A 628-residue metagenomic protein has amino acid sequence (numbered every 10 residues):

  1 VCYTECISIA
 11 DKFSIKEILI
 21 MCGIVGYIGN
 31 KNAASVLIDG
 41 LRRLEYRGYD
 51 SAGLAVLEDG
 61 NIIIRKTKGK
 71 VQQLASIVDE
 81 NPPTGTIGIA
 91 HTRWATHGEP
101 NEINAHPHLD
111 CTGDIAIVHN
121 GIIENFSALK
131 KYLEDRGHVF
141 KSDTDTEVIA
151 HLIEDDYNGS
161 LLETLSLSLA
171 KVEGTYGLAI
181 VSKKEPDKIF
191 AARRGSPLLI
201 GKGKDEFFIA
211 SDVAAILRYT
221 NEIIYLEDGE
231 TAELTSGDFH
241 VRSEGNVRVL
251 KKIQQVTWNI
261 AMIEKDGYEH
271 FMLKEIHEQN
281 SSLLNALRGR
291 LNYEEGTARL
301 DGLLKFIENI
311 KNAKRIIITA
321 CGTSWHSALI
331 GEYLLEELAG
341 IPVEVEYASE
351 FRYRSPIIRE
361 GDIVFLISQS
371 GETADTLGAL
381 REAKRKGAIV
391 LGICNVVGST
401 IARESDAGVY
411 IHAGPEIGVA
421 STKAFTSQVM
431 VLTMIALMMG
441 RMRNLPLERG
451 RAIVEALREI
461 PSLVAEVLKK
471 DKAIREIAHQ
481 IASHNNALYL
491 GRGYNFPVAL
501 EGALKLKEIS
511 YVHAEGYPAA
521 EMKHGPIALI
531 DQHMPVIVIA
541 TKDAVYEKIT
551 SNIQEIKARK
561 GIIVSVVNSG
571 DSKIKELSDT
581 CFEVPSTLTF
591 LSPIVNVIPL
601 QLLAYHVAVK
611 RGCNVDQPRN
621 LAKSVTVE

Functional and structural regions predicted by a protein language model:
Y3-I7, D11-I20: Short, Lys/Arg-enriched N-terminal segments with co-localized hydrophobic residues within the first ~10-30 amino acids
I15-K265, E269, S281-R315, Y353 (+3 more regions): Conserved short alpha-helical segments that host acidic/polar catalytic motifs at enzyme active sites
L19-M21, E337-P342, S510-V512, V564 (+2 more regions): In a subset of proteins, long, contiguous C-terminal domains/tails are tracked
Y27-N30, H119, V139, D155-N158 (+18 more regions): Hydrophobic alpha-helical scaffolding
G53-L54, E185, P197-L198, F208 (+9 more regions): Anionic-ligand anchoring segments at beta-strand to alpha-helix junctions in alpha/beta enzyme folds, i.e., glycine
D145-V148, S327, G331, S427-L432 (+3 more regions): Catalytic-loop motifs flanking and including active-site residues across diverse enzymes
Q279-L283, L287-I317, A407-P535, A608-E628: Active-site phosphate/pyrophosphate-binding segments
E308-E459, I539-V584, L603: Glycine-rich phosphate-binding loops that contact phosphosugars or nucleotide phosphates
